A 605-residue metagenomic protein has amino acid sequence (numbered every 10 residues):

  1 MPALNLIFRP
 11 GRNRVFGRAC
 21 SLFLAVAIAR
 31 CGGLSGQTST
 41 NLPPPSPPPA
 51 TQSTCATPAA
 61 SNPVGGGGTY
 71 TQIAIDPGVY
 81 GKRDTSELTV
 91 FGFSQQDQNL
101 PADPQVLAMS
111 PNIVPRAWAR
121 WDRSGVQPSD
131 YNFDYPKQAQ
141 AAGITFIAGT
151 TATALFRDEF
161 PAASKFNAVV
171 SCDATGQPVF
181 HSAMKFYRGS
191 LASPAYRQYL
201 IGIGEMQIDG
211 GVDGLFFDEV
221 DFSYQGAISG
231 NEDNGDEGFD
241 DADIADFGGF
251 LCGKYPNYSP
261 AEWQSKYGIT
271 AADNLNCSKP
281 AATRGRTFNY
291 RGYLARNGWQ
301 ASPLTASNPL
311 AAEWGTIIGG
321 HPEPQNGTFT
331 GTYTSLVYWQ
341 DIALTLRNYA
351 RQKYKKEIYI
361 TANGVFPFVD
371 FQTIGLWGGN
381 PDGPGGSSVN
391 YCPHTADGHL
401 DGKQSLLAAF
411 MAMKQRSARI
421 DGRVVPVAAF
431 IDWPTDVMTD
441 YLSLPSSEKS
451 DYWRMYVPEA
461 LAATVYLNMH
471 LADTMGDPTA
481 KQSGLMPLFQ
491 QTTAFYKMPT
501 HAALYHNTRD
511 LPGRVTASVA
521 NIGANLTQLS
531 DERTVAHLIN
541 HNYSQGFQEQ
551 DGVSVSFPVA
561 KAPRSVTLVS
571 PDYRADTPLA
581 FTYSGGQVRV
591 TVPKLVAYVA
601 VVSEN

Functional and structural regions predicted by a protein language model:
L22, V26-T57, S61: Bacterial Sec-dependent N-terminal signal peptides
S53-V106: Boundary/entry segment of secreted carbohydrate-active catalytic domains
V90-Q127, M206, G210-V212: Catalytic domains of carbohydrate-active enzymes, especially glycoside hydrolases
Y131-M184, G214-Y224: Glycine-rich, aromatic-flanked loop segments that form ligand/cofactor-binding clefts across common enzyme folds
H181-F371, G375-N380, T395-H399, K403: Polysaccharide-binding and catalytic clefts of secreted carbohydrate-active enzymes
L344-H470: Catalytic-core region of carbohydrate-active enzymes that cleave or remodel glycosidic bonds
P458-E459, V515-A562, V599: Carbohydrate-binding surface patches
S584-N605: C-terminal beta-strand-rich structural cap/linker in extracellular carbohydrate-active enzymes
